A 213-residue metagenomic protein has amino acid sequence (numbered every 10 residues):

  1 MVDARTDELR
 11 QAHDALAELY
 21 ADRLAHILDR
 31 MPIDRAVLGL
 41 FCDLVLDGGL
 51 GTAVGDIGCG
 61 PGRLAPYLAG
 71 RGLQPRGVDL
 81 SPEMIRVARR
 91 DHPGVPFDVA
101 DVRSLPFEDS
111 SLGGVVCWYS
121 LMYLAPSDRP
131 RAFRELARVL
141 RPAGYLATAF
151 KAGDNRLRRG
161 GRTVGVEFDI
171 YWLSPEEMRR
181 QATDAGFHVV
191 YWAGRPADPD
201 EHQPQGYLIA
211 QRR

Functional and structural regions predicted by a protein language model:
M1-G49, D154, P196: Conserved class I S-adenosyl-L-methionine
A53-I57, P61-S104: Class I SAM-dependent methyltransferase SAM/SAH-binding core
R103-V115: A short acidic, Gly/Pro-enriched loop at the edge of an enzyme's catalytic core that lines a small-molecule cofactor
P130-P142: A short glycine-rich, Lys/Arg-flanked "PGG" loop and its adjoining helix->strand segment in the class I
A143-F150: Conserved beta-strand signature within the Rossmann-like core of class I S-adenosyl-L-methionine
K151-D169: Short, glycine-/aromatic-enriched active-site segment of Class I SAM-dependent methyltransferases
I170-A185: Short alpha-helix
A197-R213: Core SAM-dependent methyltransferase catalytic element
